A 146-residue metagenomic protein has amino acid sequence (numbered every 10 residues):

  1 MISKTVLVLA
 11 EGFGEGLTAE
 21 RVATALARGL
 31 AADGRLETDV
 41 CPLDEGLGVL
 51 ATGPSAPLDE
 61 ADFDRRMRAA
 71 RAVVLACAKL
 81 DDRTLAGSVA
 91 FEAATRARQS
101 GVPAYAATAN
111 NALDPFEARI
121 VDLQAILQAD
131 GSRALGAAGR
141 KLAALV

Functional and structural regions predicted by a protein language model:
M1-V146: N-terminal loops that bind phosphate or other acidic moieties and the adjacent beta-alpha structural core
